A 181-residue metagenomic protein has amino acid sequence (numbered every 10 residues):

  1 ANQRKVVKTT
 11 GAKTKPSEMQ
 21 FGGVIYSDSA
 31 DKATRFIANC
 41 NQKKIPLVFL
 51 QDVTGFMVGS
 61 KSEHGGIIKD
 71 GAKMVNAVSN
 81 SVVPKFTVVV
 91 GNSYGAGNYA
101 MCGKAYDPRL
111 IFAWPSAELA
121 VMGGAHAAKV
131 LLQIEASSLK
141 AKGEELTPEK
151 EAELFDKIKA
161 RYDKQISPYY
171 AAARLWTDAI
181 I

Functional and structural regions predicted by a protein language model:
A1-I181: Ligand-binding clefts of soluble mixed alpha/beta catalytic domains
